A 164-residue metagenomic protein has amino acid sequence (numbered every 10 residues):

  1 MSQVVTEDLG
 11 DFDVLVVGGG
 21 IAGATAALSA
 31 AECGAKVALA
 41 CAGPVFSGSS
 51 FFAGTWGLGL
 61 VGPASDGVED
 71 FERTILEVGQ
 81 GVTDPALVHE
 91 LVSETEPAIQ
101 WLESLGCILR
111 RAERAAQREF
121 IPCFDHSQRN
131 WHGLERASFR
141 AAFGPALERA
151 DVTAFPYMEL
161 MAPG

Functional and structural regions predicted by a protein language model:
M1-V14, E32: Extreme N-terminal leader/targeting segments of oxidoreductases
Q3-V4, A42-A162: Conserved N-terminal/central alpha/beta ligand/cofactor-binding core
V14-L39: N-terminal Rossmann-like FAD-binding beta1-loop-alpha1 element of flavoenzymes
